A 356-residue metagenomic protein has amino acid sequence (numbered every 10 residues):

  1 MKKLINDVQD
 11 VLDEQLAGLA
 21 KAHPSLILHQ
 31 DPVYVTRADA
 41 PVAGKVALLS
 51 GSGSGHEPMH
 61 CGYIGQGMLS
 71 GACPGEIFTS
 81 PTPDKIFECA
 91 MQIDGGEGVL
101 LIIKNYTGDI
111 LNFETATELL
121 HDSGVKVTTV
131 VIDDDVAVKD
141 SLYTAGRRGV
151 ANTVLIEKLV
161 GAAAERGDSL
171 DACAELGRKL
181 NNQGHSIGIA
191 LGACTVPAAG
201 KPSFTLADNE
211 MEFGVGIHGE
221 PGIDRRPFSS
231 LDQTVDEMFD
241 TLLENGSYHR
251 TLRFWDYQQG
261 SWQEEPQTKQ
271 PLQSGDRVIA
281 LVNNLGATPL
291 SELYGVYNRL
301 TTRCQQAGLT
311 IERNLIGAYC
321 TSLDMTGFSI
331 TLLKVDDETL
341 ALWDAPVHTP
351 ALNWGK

Functional and structural regions predicted by a protein language model:
M1-L48, D208, D337, A345-K356: N-terminal amphipathic/basic leader segments beginning at the initiator methionine
K2, V46-G53, L69-A72, G98-T107 (+4 more regions): Short glycine-rich or small-residue beta-strand-to-loop segments that form or flank ligand, phosphate, metal/Fe-S
H56, Y63-G96: Glycine-rich oxoanion-binding loops at beta->alpha junctions
A72-I77, H121-G146, T310: Short, acidic/small-residue loops that bind anionic groups at enzyme active sites
I110-G124, Y143, E292-N298: Short Gly/Thr/Asp-enriched flexible loops that form oxyanion-binding sites at enzyme active sites
I132-H185: Short alpha-helices
D168-L293: Mixed-charge interfacial surface used for oligomerization/domain docking and macromolecular partner engagement
Q259-K356: C-terminal non-catalytic interaction/assembly regions of soluble proteins
